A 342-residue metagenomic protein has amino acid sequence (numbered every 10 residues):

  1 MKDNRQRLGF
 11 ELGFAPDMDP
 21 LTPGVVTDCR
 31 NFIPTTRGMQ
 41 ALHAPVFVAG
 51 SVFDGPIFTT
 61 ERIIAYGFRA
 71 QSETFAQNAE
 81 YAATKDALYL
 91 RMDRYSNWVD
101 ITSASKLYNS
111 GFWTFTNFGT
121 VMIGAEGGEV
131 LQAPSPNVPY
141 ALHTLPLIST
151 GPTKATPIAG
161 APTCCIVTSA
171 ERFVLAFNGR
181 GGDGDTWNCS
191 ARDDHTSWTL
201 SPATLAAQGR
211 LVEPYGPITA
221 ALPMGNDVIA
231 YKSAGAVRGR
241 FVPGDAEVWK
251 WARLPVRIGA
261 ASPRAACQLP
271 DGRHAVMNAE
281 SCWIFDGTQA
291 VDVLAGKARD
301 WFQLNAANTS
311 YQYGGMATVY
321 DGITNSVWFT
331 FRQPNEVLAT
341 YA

Functional and structural regions predicted by a protein language model:
M1-S96, G160-A234, R238, F331-A342: N-terminal beta-propeller domains
K2-N4, P214-A342: Beta-sheet-dominated scaffold domains
V46-F58, N97-S105, H143-T156, A206-L211 (+1 more regions): A short beta-strand motif characteristic of beta-propeller blades
P56-E73, A104-G119, T153-S169, G216-A220 (+2 more regions): Repeated scaffold domains used in trafficking and secretory/extracellular systems, primarily beta-propellers
R69-A79, T116-V121, G128, P136-N137 (+4 more regions): Short, solvent-exposed coil/turn segments at beta-strand boundaries
A82-T84, L88-G127: Pre-catalytic or accessory/regulatory segments outside the catalytic core
D93-Y95, S135-V138, V242-G244, T288-Q289: Short loop/turn segments that connect beta-strands within beta-propeller blades
W113-K154: Hydrophobic or amphipathic alpha-helical targeting/insertion segments
